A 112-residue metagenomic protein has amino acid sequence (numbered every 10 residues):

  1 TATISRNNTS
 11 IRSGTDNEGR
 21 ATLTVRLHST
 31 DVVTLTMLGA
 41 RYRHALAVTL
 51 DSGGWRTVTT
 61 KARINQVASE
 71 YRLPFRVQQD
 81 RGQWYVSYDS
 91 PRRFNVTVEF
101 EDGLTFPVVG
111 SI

Functional and structural regions predicted by a protein language model:
T1-I112: Terminal leader/tail segments of proteins
